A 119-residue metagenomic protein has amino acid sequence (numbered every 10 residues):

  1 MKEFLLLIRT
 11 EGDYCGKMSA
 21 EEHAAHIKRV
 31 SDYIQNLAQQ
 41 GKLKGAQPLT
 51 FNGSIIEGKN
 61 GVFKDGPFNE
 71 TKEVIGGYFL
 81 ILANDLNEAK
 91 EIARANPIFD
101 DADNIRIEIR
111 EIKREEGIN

Functional and structural regions predicted by a protein language model:
M1-N119: Conserved, structured core segments of small domains
